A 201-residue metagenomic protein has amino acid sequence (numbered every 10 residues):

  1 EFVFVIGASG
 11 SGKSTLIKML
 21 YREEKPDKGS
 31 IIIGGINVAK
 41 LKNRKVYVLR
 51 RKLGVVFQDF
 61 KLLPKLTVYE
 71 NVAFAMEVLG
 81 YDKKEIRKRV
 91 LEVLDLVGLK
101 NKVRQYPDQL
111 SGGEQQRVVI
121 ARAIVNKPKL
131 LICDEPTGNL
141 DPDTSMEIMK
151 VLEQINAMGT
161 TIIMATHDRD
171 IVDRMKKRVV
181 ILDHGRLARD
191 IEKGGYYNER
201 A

Functional and structural regions predicted by a protein language model:
Y21: Helix-to-loop junction immediately C-terminal to a conserved catalytic motif
G29-N37, L49: Conserved ABC transporter NBD signature motif
L66-F74: Short coil-to-helix segment of the ABC ATPase nucleotide-binding domain corresponding to the Q-loop/switch region
Q105-L110, E114-Q116: Conserved ABC ATPase signature
V125-K129: A short, proline-enriched helix->beta-strand linker immediately N-terminal to the Walker B motif in ABC-type P-loop
L131-D134: Catalytic Walker B motif of ABC-type/P-loop ATPase nucleotide-binding domains
P142-T144: Helix N-cap at the start of a conserved alpha-helix in ABC-type nucleotide-binding domains
